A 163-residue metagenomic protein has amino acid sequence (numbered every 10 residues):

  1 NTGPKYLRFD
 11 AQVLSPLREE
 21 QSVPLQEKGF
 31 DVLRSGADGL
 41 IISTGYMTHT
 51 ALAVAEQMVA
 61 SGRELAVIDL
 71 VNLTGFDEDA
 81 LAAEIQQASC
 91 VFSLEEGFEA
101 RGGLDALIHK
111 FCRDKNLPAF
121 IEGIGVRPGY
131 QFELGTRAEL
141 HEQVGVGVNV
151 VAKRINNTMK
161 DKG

Functional and structural regions predicted by a protein language model:
N1: Internal gly/pro-rich beta-alpha loop/helix module that stabilizes soluble enzyme cofactors or their anionic handles
P4: Short, surface-exposed loop/strand segments
R8-G163: Thiamine diphosphate
